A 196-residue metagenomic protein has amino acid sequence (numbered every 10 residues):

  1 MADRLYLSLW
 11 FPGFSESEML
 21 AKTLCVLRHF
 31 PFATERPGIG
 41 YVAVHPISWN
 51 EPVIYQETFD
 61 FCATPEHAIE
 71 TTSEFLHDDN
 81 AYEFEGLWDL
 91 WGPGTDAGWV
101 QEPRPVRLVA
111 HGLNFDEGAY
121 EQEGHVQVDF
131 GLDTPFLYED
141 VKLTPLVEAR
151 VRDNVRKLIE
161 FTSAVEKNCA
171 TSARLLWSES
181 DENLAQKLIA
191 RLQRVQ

Functional and structural regions predicted by a protein language model:
M1-V53: Short, extreme N-terminal segment that most often corresponds to the first beta-strand
A2-R4, E83, V106-L108, E121-H125: A general secondary-structure signal for short beta-strands and their flanking turns/coil in non-transmembrane regions
L5-F11, E57-F59, A63, S73-L76 (+2 more regions): Short, hydrophobic beta-strand segments
P12-M19, F61-P65, H77-N80, T144-V147 (+1 more regions): Intrinsic-disorder-associated interaction segments
T23-T34, T72-D79, F161-C169, A173: Hydrophobic, Leu/Ile/Phe/Ala-enriched alpha-helical segments that form helix-helix packing faces
F32-G112: Short, intrinsically disordered low-complexity segments
V100-Q101, G112, G118-E123, R156: Long, positively charged binding patches that form subdomain-scale interaction surfaces for polyanionic ligands
E121-Q196: Acidic, proline/glycine-rich low-complexity IDRs
